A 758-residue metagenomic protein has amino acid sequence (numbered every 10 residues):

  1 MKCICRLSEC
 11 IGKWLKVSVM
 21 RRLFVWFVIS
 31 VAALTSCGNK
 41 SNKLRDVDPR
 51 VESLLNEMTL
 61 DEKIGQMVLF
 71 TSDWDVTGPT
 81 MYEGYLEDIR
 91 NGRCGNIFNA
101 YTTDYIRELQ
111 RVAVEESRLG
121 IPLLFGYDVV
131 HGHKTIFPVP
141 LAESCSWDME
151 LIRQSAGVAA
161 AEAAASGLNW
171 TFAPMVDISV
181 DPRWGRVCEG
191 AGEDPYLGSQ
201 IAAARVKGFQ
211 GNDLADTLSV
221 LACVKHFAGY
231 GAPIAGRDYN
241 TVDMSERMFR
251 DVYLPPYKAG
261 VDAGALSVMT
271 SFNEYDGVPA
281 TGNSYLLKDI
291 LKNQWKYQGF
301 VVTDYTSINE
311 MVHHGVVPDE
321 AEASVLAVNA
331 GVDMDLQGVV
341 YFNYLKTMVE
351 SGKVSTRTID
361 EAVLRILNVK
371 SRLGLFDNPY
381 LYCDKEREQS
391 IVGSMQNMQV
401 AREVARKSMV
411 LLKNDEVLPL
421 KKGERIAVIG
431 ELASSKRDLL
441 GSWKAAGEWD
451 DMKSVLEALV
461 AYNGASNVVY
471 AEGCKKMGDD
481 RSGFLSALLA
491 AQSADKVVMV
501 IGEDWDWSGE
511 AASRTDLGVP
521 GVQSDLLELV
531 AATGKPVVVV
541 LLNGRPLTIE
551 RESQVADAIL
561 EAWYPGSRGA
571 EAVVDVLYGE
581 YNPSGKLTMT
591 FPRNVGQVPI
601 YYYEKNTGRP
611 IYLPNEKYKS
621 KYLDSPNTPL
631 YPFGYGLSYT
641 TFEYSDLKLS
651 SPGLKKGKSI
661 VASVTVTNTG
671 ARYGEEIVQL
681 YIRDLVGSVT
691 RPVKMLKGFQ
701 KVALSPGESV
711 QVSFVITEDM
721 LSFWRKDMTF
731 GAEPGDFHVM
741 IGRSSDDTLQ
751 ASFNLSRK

Functional and structural regions predicted by a protein language model:
M1-L44: Bacterial Sec-dependent N-terminal signal peptides
A33-F723, G731-S745, R757: Glycoside hydrolase catalytic-domain context in secreted enzymes
D747-A751: Extracellular and select intracellular beta-sandwich modules with Ser/Thr-enriched, small-residue motifs on
